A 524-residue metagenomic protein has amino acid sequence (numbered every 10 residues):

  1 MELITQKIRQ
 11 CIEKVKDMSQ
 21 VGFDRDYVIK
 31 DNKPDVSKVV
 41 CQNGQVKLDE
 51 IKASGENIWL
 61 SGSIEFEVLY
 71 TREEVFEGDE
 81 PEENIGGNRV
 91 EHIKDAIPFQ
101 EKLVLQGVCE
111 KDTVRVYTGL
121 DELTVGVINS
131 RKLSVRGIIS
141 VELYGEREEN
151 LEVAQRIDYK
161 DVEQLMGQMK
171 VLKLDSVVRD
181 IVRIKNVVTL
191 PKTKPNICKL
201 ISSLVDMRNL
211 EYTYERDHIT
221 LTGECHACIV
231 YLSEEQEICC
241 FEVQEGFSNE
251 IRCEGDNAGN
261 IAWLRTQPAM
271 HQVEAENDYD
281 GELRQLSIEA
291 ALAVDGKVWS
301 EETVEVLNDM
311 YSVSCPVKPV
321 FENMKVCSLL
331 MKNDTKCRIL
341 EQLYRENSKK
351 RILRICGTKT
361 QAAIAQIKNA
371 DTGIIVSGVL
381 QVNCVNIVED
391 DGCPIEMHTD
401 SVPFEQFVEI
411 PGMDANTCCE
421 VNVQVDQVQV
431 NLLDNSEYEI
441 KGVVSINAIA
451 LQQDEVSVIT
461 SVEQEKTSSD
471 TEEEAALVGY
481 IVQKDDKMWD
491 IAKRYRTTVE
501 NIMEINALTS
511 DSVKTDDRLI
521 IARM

Functional and structural regions predicted by a protein language model:
M1-E473: Interfacial loop/beta elements and low-complexity acidic/Ser/Thr-rich segments of macromolecular assembly/processing
T467-E504, T509-M524: Primarily a LysM-type cell-wall glycan-binding module
